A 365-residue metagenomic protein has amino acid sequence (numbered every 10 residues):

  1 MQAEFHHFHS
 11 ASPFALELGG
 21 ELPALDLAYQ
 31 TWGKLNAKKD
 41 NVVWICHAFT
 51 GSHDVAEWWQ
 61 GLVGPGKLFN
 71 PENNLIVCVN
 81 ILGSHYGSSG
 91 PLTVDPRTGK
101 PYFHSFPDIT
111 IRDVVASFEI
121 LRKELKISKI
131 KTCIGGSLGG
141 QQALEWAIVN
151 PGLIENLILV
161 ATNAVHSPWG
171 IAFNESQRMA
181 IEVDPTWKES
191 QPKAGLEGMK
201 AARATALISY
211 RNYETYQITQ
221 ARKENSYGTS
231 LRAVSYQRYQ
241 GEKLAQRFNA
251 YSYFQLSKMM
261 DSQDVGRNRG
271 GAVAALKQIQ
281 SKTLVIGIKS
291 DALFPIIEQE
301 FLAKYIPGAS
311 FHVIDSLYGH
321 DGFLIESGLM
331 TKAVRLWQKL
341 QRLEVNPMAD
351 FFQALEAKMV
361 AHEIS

Functional and structural regions predicted by a protein language model:
M1-V42, A361-S365: Catalytic-loop region of hydrolases
Q30-P96: N-terminal cap/lid subdomain of alpha/beta-hydrolase-fold enzymes
G99-P101, S105, R112-T132: Conserved acidic catalytic loop of the alpha/beta-hydrolase fold
K129-W169: Conserved hydrolase catalytic core segment
L153-E155, L159-K243: Alpha/beta-hydrolase-fold enzymes
N268-A272, S281, A292-K304: Short alpha-helix in the alpha/beta-hydrolase fold that links the catalytic acid
I279, V285-G287: Short beta-strand/loop motif that positions the catalytic acidic residue of the alpha/beta-hydrolase fold
E300-F301, G308-S365: Catalytic active-site module of serine/aspartate enzymes centered on a nucleophile-bearing elbow/loop
